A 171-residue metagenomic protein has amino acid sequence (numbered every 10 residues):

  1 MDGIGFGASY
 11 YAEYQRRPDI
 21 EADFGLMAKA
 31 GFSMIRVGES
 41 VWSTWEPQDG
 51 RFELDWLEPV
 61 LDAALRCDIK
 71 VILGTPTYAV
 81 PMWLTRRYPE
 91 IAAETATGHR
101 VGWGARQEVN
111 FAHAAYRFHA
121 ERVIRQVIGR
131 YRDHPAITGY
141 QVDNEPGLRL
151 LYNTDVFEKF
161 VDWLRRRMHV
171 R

Functional and structural regions predicted by a protein language model:
M1-E21, G25-S33: An acidic-aromatic substrate-binding cleft motif
I4-A8, S33-V37, V71-G74, T138-V142: Hydrophobic faces of well-ordered beta-strands that scaffold small-molecule active sites in alpha/beta enzyme cores
G5-Q15, S40-L57, G102-E121, D143-L150: The substrate-binding groove and active-site-proximal loops of carbohydrate-active enzymes, especially glycoside
Y11-Y14, T77, V170: Short, solvent-exposed coil/turn elements at secondary-structure transition points
E21-V101, R125-G129: Aromatic-lined substrate-binding rim segments of carbohydrate-active enzymes
D62, R66-D68, V80-R171: Active-site region of glycoside hydrolase catalytic domains
